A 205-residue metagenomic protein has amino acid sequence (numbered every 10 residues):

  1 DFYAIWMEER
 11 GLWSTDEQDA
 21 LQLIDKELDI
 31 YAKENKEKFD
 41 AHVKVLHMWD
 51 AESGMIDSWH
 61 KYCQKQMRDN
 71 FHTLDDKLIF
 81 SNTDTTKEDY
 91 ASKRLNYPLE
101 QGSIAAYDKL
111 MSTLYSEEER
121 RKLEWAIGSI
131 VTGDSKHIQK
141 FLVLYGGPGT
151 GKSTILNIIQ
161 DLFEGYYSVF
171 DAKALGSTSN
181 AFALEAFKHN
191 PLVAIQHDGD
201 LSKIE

Functional and structural regions predicted by a protein language model:
D1-Q18, F71-L192: P-loop NTPase catalytic core of nucleic-acid-dependent motor ATPases
D1-Y90: Intein modules and their embedded homing endonuclease domains
N190-E205: Conserved AAA+/SF3 P-loop NTPase catalytic/coupling segment centered on the Walker-B
